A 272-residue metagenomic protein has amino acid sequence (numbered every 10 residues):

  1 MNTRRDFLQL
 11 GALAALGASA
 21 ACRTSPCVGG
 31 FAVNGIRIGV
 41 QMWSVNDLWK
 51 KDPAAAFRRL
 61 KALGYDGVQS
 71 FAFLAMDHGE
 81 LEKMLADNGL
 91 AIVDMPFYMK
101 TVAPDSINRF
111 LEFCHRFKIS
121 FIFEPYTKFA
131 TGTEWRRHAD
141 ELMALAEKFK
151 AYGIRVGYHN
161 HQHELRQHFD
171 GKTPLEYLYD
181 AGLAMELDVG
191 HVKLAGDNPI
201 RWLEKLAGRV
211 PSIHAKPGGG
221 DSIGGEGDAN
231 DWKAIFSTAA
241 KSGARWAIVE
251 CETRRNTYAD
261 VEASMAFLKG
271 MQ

Functional and structural regions predicted by a protein language model:
M1-A15: N-terminal secretory signal peptides and thylakoid transit peptides that target proteins across membranes
A21-K50, A55: C-terminal segment of N-terminal export signals and the immediately downstream linker at the start of the mature
G30-V33, F57-A62, M76-V93, S106-K118 (+4 more regions): Acidic (Asp/Glu)-rich catalytic clusters
G39-W43, Q69-F71, V93-Y98, F123-P125 (+4 more regions): A cross-family glycoside hydrolase active-site/sugar-binding cleft signature
V40, L60, V68, L85 (+7 more regions): Conserved, mostly hydrophobic/aromatic
N46-K51, Q69-G79, Y98-S106, F129-R136 (+4 more regions): Acidic-and-aromatic substrate-binding clefts and catalytic sites of carbohydrate-active enzymes
G67, A91-V93, M99-M185, L194 (+1 more regions): Active-site acidic/histidine proton-transfer and metal-coordination neighborhood in alpha/beta enzyme cores
A151-F236: Acidic/histidine-rich catalytic cores of soluble enzymes
